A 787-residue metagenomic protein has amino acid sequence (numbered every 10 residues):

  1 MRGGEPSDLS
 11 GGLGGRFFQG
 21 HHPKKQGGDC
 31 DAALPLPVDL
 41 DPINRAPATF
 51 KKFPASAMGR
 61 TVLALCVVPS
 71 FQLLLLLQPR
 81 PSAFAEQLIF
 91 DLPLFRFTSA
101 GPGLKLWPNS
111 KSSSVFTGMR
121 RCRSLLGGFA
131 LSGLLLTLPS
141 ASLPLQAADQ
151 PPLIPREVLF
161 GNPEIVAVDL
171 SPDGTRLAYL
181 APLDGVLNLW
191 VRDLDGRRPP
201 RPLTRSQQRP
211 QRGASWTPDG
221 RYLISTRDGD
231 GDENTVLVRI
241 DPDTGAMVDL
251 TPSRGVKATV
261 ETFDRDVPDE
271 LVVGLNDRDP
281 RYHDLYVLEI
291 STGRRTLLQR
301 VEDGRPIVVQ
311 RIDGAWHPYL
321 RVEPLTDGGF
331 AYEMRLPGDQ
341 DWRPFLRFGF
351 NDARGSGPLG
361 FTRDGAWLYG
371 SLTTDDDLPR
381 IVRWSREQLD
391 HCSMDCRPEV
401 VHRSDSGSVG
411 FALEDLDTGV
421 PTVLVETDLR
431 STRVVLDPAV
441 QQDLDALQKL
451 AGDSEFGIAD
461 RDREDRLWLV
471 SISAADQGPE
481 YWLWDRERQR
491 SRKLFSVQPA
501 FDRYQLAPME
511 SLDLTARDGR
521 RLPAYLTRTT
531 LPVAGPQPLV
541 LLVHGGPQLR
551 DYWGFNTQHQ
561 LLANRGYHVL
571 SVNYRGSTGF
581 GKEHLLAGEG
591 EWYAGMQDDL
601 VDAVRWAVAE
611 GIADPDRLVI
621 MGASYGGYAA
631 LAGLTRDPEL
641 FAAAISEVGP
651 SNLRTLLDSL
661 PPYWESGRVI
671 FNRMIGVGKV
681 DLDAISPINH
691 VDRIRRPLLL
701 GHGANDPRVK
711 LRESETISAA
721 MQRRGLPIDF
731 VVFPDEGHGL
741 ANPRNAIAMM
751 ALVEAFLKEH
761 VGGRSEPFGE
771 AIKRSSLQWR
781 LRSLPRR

Functional and structural regions predicted by a protein language model:
G127-S140: Bacterial N-terminal signal peptides
E157-L187: Beta-strand-rich domains and repeat architectures in extracellular enzymes and scaffolds, especially beta-propellers
V166, R201, R212, T235 (+10 more regions): Non-catalytic accessory segments flanking enzyme active sites
D169-T175, A214-Y222, E261-D269, Q310-W316 (+3 more regions): Blade-terminus and WD-like Trp-Asp/Gly-His loop motifs, strongest in beta-propeller folds
L180-L189, R205-Q211, Y222, T226-V238 (+14 more regions): A flexible loop/linker signature enriched in serine peptidases of the S9 family
D193-R197, P242-G245, I290-G293, L336-G338 (+2 more regions): Short loop/turn segments that connect beta-strands within beta-propeller blades
A500-D616, A623-S624, L657-E665: Cap/lid segment of the alpha/beta-hydrolase catalytic domain
Y574-R787: Active-site-proximal cap/loop segments of hydrolase catalytic domains
